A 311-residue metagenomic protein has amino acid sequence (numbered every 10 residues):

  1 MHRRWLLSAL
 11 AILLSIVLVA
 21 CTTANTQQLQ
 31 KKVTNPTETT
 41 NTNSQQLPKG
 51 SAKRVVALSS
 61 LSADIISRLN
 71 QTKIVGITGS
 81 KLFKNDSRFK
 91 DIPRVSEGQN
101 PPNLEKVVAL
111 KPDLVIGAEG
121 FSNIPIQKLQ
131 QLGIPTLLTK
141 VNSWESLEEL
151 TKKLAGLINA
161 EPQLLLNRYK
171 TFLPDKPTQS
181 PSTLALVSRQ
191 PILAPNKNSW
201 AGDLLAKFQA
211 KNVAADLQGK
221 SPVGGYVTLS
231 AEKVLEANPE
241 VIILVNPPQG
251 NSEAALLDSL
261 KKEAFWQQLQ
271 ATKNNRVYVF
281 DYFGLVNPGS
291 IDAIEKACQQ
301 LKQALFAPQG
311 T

Functional and structural regions predicted by a protein language model:
H2-L13, V19-A63, A160-L186, Q300-T311: Bacterial Sec-exported substrate-binding components of ABC uptake systems
N41-T42, V95-E105, G219-A231: Short helix-initiation/N-cap motifs at beta->coil->alpha
R54-L110, L114, E119, V213: A short, structured surface patch at a secondary-structure boundary
K81-F83, K197-G225: Alpha-helical, coiled-coil/dimerization segments enriched in small aliphatic residues
D86-S87, I126-K153, V279: Flexible loop/hinge segments that line or gate small-molecule binding clefts
N103-G117, I134, S230-L244: Proline-aspartate-enriched helix->loop->beta-strand connector
I124, K140-A155, L184-L204, Q249-N251: Extracytoplasmic ligand-binding site segments that recognize negatively charged/polar headgroups
E148-I158, P162-L164, V245-T311: Structured C-terminal subdomain patch of bacterial secreted/periplasmic proteins
